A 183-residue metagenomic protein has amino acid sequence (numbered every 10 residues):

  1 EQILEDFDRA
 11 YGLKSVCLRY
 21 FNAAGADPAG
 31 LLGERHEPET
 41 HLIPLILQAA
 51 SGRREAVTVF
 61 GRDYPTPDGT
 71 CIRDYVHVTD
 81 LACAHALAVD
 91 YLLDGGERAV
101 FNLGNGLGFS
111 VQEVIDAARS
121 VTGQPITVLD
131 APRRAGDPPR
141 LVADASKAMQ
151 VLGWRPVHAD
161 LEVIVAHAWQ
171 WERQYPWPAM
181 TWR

Functional and structural regions predicted by a protein language model:
E1, E34, E172: Acidic-residue sensor for enzyme active/binding pockets
E1-A24, P44-R54: Active-site Tyr-X1-5-Lys
E5, D27-G30, L152: Short, function-defining helix-loop hinge/capping sites that tune catalysis or transport
A23-A26, P65-P67: A short, flexible beta-alpha/helix-coil linker loop
A26-A29, F109-V111: A generic short-segment signal for beta-strand/edge and adjacent turn/coil regions
P28-E39, Q48-A49, E55: Hydrophobic, Gly/Ser/Ala-rich alpha-helical and linker tracts in large acyl-processing enzymes of secondary/lipid
L42-R183: C-terminal substrate-binding subdomain of Rossmann-fold SDR/epimerase-dehydratase oxidoreductases
